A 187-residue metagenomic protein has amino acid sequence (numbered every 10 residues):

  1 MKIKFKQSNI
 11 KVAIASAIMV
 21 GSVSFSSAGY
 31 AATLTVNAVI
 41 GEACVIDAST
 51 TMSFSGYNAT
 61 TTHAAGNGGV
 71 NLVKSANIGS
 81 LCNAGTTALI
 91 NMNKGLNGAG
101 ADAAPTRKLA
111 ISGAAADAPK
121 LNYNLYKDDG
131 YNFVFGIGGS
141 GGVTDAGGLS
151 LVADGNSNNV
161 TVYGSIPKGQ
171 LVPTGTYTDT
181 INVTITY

Functional and structural regions predicted by a protein language model:
M1-A15: Bacterial Sec-dependent N-terminal signal peptides
G21-S26: N-terminal signal peptide c-region/cleavage motif recognized by signal peptidases
Y30-D117, S150-Y187: N-terminal small/polar-rich segments of proteins
N93-G95, N124-D128, G136-G138: Predominantly extracellular/luminal cell-surface or secreted proteins
D129-Y131, Y187: Solvent-exposed strand-loop boundary residues in beta-sheet-rich modules
Y131-G155: Extracellular beta-sheet repeat scaffolds used for adhesion and glycan interaction
